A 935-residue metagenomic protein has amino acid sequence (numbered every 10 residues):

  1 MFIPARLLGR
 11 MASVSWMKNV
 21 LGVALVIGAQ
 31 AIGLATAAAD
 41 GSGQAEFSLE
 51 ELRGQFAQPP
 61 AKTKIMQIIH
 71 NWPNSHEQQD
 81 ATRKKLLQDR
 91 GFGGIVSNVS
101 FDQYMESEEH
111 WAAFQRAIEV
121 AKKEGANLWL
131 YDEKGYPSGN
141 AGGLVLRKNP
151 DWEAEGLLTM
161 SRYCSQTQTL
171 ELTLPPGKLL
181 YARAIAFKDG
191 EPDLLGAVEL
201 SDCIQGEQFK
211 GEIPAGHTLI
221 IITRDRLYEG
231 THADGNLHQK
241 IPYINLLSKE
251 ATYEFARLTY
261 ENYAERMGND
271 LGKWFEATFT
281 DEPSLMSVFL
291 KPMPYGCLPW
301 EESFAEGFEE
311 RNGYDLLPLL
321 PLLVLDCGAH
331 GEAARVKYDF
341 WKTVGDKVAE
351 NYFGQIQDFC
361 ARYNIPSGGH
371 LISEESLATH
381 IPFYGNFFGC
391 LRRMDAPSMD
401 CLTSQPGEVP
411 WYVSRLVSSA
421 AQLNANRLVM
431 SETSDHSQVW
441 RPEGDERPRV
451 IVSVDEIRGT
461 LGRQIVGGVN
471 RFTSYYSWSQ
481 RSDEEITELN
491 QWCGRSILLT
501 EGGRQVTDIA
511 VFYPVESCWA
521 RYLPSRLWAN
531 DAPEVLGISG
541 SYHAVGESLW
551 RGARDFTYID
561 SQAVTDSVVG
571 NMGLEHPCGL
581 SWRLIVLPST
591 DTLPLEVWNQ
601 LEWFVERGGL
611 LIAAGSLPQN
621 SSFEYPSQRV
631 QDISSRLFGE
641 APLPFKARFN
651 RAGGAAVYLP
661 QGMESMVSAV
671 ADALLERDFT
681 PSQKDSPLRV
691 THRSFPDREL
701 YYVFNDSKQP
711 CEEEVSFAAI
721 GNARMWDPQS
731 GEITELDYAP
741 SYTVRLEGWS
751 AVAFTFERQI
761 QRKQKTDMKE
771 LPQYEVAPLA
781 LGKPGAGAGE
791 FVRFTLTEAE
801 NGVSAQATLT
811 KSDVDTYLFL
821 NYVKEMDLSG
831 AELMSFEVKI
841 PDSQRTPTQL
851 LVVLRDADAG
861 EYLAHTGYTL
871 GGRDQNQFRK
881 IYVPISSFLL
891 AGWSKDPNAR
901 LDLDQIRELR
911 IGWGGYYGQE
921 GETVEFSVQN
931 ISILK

Functional and structural regions predicted by a protein language model:
F2-A24: Bacterial N-terminal signal peptides that target proteins for export
S48-K85, R90-G94: Mature N-terminal segment immediately following signal peptide/propeptide cleavage in secreted/periplasmic
T63-I65, H70, Q78-D80, G93-I95 (+5 more regions): Carbohydrate-binding surfaces of carbohydrate-active enzymes
V99-I213, I220-R224, Y228-A233, L237-Y253: Acidic/aromatic-lined carbohydrate-recognition and catalytic surfaces of CAZymes acting on diverse glycans
E207-K210, S741-V744, Q877-S887: Exposed aromatic-hydrophobic patches
R762-A799: Extracellular carbohydrate-recognition regions
V792-Y817: Short carbohydrate-recognition loop motifs
K811-D896, Q905, G914-S927, S932-I933: Extracellular ligand-binding interfaces
